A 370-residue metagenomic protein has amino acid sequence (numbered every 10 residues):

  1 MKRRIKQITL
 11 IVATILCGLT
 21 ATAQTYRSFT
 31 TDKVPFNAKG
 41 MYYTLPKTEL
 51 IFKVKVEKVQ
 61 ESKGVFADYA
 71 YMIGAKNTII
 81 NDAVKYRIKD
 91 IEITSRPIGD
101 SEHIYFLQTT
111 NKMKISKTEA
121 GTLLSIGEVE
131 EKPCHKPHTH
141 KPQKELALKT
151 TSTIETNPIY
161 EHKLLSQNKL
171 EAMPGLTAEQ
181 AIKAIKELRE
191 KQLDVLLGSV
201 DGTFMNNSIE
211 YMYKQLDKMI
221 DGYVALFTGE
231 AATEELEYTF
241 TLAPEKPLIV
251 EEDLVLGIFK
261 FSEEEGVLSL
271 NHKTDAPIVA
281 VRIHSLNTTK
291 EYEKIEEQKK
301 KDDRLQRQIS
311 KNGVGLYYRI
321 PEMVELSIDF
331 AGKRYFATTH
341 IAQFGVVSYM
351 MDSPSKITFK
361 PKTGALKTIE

Functional and structural regions predicted by a protein language model:
M1-I5: N-terminal secretory signal peptides that target proteins for export/translocation
T9-G18: Bacterial N-terminal signal peptides
L19-A23: Sec/Tat signal peptide C-region and signal peptidase I cleavage site
Q24-H140, K144-E370: N-terminal amphipathic/basic membrane-interacting segments and domains, especially the gasdermin N-terminal
